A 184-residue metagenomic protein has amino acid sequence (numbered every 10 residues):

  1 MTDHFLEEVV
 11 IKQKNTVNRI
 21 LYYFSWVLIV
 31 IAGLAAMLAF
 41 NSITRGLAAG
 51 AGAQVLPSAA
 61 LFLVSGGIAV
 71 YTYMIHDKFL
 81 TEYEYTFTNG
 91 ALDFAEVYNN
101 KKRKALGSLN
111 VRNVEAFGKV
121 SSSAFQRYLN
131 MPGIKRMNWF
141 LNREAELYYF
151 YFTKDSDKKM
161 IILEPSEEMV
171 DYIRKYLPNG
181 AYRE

Functional and structural regions predicted by a protein language model:
M1, H76-L80, N142, K175-Y176: Cysteine-centric segments in proteins
M1-A35: N-terminal membrane-targeting/pre-transmembrane regions
W26-M37, L63-Y71: Hydrophobic core of alpha-helical transmembrane segments in multi-pass integral membrane proteins
M37-S65: Hydrophobic alpha-helical transmembrane segments
L56-T81: Transmembrane alpha-helices and immediately adjacent membrane-cytoplasm interface residues in multi-pass integral
T86-R103: Membrane-cytosol interface motif
G107-R127: Structured surface patches comprising rigid loops and adjacent beta-strands/short helices at the edges of well-ordered
L129-E184: A membrane-cytosol interface segment of integral membrane proteins
